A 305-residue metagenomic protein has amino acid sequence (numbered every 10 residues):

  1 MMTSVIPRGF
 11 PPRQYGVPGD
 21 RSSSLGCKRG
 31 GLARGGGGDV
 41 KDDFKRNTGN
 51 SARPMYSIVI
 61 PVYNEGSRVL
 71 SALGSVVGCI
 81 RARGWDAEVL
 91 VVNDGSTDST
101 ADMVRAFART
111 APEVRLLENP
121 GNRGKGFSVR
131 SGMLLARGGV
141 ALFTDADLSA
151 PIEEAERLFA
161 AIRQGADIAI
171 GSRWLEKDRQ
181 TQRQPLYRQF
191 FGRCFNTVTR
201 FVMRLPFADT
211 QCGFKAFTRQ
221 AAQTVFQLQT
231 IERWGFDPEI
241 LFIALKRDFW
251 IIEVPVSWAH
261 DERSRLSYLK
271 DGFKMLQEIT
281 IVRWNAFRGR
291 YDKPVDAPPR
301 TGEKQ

Functional and structural regions predicted by a protein language model:
M2-R21, C27-R29, R34-Y56, R204-L205 (+1 more regions): Hydrophobic helical membrane-anchoring modules
P54-Y56, V77-L90, S99, P112-V114: Short loop->beta transition adjacent to catalytic acidic/histidine clusters or analogous donor-positioning motifs
E65-I80: Short, well-formed alpha-helical segments that are part of the catalytic scaffolds of diverse glycosyltransferases
S67-S71, D98-A106: Acidic helix N-cap motif at the loop->helix transition within catalytic regions of sugar-transfer enzymes
A87, A101-L135: Conserved donor nucleotide-binding strand/loop of the catalytic core
N93-A101, L148: A conserved acidic beta->alpha catalytic loop
N119-L135, V140, I152-W234, D261-K270 (+1 more regions): Acceptor/aglycone-binding surface of glycosyltransferases and processive sugar-polymer synthases
G139-D147: Short beta-strand-to-loop acidic/aromatic patch adjacent to the donor-nucleotide binding site
